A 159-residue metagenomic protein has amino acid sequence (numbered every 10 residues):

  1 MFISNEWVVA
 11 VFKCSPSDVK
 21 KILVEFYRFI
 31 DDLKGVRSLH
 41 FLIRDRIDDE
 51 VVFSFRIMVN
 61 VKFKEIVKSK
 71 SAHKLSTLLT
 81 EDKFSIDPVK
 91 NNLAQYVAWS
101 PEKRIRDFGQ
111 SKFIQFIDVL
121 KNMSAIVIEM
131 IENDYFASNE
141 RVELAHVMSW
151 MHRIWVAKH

Functional and structural regions predicted by a protein language model:
M1-H159: An acidic, charge-biased composition feature
